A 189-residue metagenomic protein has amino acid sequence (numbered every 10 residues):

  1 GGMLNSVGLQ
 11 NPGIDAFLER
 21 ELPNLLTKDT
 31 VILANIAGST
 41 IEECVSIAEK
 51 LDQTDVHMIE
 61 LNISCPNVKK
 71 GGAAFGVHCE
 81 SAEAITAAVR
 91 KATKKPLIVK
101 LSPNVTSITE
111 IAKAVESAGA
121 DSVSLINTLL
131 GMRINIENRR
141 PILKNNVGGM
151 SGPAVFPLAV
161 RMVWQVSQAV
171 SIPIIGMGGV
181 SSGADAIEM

Functional and structural regions predicted by a protein language model:
G1-T30: Glycine-rich, positively charged N-terminal anion/phosphate-binding segment
E19, T27, S39-I175, S181-E188: Alpha/beta enzyme core
